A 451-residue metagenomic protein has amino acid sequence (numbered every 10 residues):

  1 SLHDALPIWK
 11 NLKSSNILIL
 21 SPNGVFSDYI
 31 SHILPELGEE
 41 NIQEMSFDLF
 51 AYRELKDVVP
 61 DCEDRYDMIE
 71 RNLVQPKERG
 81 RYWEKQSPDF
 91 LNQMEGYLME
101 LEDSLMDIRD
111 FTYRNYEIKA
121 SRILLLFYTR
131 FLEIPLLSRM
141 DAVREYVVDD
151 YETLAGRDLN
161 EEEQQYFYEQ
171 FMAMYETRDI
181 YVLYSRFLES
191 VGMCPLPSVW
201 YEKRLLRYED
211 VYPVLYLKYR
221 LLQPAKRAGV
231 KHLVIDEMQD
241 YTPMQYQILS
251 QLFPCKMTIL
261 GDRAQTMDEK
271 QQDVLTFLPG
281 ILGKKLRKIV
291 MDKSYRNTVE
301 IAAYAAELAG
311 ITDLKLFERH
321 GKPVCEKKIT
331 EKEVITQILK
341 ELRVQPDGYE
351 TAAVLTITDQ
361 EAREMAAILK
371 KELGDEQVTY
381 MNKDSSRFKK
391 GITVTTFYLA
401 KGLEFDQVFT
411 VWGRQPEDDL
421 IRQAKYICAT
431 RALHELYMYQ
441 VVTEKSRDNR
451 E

Functional and structural regions predicted by a protein language model:
L2-L6: Short, small-residue-biased leader/transition segments that mark boundaries at the very start of proteins
P7-L233, Q239-I248, K256, A264: Alpha-helical nucleic-acid-binding subdomain of P-loop helicases immediately C-terminal to the Walker A/P-loop
S15, G24-D28, H32, E36 (+5 more regions): Conserved helicase motor core of SF1/SF2 NTP-dependent helicases
